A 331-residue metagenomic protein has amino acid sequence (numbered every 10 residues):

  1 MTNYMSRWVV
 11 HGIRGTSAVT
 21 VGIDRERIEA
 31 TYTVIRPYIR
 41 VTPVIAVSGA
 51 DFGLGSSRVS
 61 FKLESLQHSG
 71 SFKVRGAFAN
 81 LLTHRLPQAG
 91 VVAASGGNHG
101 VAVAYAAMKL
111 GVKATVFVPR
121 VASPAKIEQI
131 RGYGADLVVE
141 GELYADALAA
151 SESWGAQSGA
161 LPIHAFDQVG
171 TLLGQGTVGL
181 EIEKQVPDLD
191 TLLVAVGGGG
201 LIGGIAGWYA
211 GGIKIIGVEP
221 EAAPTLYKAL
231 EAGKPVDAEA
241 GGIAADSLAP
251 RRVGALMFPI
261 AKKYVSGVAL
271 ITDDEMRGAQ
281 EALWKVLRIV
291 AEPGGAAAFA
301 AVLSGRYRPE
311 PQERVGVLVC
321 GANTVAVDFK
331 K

Functional and structural regions predicted by a protein language model:
T2-K331: PLP-dependent amino-acid enzyme catalytic core
